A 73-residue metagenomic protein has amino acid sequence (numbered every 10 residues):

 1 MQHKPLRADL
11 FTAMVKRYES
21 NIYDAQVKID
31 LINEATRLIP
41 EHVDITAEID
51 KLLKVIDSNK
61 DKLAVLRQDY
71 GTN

Functional and structural regions predicted by a protein language model:
Q2-N73: Extended, charge-rich alpha-helical interface modules
